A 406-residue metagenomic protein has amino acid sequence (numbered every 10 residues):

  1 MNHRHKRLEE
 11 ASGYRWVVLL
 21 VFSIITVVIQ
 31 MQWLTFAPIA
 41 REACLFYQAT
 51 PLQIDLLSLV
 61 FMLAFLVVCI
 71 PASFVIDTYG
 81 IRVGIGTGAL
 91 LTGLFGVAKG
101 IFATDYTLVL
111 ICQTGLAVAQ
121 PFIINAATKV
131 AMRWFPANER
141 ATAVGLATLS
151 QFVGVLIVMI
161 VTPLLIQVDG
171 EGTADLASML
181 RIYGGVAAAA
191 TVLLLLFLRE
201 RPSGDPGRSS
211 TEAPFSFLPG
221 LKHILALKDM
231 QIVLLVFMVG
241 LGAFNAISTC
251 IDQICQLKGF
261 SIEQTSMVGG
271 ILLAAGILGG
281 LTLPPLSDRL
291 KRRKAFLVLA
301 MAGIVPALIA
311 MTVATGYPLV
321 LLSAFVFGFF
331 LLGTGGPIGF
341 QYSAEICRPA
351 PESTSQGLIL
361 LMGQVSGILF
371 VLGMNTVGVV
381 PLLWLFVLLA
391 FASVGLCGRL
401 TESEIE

Functional and structural regions predicted by a protein language model:
H3-S12, R201-V233: Juxtamembrane intracellular "pre-TM" segments in multi-pass secondary transporters
F36-A37, L227-G280: Extracytoplasmic gate region of multi-pass secondary transporters
V67-Y106: Conserved MFS/SLC helix-loop-helix module at the cytosolic interface between two early adjacent transmembrane helices
V68-G80, G279-R292: Helix-to-loop junctions at the C-terminal end of transmembrane segments in multipass secondary transporters
T78-A89, D288-M301: Cytoplasmic membrane-interface "Motif A"-like loop-to-helix N-cap segments of 12-TM Major Facilitator Superfamily
C112-S150: Cytoplasmic helix-loop-helix junction between adjacent transmembrane helices in 12-TM secondary transporters
R292-G339: C-terminal transmembrane helical hairpin of 12-TM major facilitator-type secondary transporters
A344-G378: A late C-terminal transmembrane helix in Major Facilitator Superfamily
